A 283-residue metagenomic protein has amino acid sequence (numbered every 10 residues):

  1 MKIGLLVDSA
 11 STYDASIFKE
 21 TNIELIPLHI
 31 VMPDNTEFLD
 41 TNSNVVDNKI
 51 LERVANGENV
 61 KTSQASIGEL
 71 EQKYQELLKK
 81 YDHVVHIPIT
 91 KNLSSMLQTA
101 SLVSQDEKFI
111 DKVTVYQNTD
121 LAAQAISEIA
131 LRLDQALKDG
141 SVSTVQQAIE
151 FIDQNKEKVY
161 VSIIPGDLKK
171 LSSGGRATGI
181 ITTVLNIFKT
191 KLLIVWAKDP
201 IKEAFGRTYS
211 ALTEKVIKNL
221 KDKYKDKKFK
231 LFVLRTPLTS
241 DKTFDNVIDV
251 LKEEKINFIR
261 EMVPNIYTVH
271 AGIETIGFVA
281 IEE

Functional and structural regions predicted by a protein language model:
M1-L5: Extreme N-terminal starter segment of soluble prokaryotic enzymes
L6-V7, P88-T90, Q117: Short beta-strand segments
A10-P33, E37, M96, A100-Q105 (+2 more regions): Mixed-charge interfacial surface used for oligomerization/domain docking and macromolecular partner engagement
T36-Q98, L102, D106: Class I S-adenosyl-L-methionine
